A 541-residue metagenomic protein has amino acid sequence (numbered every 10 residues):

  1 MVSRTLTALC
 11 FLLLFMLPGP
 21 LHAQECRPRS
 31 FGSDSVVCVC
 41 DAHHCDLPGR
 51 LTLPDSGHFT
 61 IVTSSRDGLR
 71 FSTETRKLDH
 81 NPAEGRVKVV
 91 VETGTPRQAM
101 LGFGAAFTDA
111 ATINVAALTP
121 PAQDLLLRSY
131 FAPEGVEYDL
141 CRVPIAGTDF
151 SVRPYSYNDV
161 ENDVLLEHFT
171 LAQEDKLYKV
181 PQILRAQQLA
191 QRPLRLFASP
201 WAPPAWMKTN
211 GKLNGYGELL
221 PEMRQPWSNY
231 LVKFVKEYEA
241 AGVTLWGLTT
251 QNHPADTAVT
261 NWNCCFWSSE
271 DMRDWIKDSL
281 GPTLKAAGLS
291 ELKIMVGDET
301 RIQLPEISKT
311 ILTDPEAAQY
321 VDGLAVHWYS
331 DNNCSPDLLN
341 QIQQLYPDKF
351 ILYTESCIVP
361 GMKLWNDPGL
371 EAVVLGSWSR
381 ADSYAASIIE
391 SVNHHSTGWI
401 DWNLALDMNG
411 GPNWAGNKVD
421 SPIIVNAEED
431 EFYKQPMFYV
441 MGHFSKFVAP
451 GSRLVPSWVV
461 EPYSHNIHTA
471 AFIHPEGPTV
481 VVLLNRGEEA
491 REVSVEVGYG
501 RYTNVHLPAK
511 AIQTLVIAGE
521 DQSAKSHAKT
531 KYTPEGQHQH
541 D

Functional and structural regions predicted by a protein language model:
M1-C10: Classical eukaryotic N-terminal signal peptides for Sec-dependent ER targeting/secretion, especially the positively
L9-L17: Bacterial N-terminal signal peptides
G19-H22: Sec/Tat signal peptide C-region and signal peptidase I cleavage site
Q24-V87, V91, L196-A198, N229-E237 (+2 more regions): Substrate-binding and catalytic surfaces of secreted/luminal carbohydrate-active proteins
D67-W246, C265-E270, D278: N-terminal catalytic cores of secreted or lumenal carbohydrate-active enzymes
F107, I145, N252, H327-W328 (+1 more regions): Residues that line or immediately flank small-molecule/substrate-binding pockets and catalytic motifs
A146-F150, A202-A205, N252-T257, E299-L304: Short, internal active-site loops enriched in acidic
T249: Ser/Thr-glycine-rich phosphate-binding loops at phosphate-binding pockets of nucleotides, nucleotide cofactors
